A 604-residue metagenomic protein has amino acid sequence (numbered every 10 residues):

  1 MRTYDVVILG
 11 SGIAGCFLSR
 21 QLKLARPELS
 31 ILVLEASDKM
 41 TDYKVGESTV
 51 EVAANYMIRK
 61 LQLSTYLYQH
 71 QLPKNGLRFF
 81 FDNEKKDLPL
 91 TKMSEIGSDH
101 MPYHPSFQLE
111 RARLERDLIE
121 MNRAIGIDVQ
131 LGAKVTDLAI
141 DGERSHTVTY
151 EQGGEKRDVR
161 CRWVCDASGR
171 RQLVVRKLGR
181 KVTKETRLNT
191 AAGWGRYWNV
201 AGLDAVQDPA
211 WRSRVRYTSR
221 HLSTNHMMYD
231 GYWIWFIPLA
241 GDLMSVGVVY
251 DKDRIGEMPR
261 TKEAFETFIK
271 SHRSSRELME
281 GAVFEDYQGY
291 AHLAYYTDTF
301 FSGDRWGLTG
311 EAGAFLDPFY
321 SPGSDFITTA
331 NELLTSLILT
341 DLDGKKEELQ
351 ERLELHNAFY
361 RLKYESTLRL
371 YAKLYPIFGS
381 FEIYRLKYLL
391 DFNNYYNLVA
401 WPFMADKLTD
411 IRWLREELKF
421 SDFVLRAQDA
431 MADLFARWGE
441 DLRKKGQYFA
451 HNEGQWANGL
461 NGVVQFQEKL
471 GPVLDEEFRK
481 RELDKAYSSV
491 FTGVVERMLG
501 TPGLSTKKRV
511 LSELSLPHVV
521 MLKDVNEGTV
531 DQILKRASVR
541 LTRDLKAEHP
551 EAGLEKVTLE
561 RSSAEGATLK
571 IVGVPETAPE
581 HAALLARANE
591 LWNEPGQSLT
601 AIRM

Functional and structural regions predicted by a protein language model:
M1-A14, L32: Beta1/beta-strand and adjacent pyrophosphate-binding region of the FAD-binding site in flavoprotein oxidoreductases
K23-V45: Glycine-rich FAD pyrophosphate-binding loop
T41-D87: N-terminal FAD cofactor-binding segment of flavoenzymes
D99-E120, I255-R260: Short beta-strand to alpha-helix junction loop
M121-S274, N331: Predominantly flavin-linked oxidoreductase catalytic cores and closely associated redox partners
D230-Y232, D253-A372: FAD/FMN-dependent oxidoreductases across multiple families
I338-H518: C-terminal helical "tail/cap" subdomain of flavin- and related membrane-associated enzymes
V519-M604: N-terminal targeting leaders
